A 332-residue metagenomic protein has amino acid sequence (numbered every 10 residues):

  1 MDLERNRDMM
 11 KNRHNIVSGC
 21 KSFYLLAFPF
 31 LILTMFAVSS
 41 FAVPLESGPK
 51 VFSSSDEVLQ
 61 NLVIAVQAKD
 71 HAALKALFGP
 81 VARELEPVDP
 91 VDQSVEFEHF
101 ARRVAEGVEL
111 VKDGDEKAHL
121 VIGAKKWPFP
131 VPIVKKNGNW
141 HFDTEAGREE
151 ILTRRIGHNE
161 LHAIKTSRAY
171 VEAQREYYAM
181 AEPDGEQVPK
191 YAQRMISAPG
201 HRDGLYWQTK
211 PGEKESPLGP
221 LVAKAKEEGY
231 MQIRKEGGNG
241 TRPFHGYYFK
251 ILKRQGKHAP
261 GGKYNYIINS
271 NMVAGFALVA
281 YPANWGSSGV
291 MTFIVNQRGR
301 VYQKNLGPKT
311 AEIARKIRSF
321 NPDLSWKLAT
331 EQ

Functional and structural regions predicted by a protein language model:
M1-S22: N-terminal secretory signal peptides that target proteins for export/translocation
Y24-S39: Bacterial N-terminal signal peptides
A42-A68, V111, G147-E172, E176: Short, low-complexity N-terminal intrinsically disordered segments enriched in polar/charged residues
D70-V81, V188-K190: Short, well-ordered alpha-helical segments enriched in acidic and aromatic residues
G79-F129, G238, R242-P243, Q255-K257 (+1 more regions): Surface-exposed, charged secondary-structure patches
A118-L161, K165-R168, R300-K304: Short beta-strand edge/turn micro-motifs at domain boundaries
Y177-S287: Flexible, glycine-rich surface segments
A274-Q332: C-terminal soluble interaction/assembly domains
